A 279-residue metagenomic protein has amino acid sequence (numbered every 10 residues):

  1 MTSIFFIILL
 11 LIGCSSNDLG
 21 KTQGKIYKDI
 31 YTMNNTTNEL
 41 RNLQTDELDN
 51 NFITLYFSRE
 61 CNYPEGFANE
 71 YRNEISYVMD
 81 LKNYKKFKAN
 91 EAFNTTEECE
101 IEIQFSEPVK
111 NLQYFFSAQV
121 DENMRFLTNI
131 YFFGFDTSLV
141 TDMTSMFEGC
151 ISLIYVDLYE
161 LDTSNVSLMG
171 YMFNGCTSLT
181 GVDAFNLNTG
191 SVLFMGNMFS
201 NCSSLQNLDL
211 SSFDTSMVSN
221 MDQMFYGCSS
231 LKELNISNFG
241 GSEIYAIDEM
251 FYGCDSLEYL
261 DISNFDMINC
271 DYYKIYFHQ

Functional and structural regions predicted by a protein language model:
M1-L19: Classical Sec-dependent N-terminal signal peptides that target proteins to the secretory pathway
S3-I4, I8, D214, K232 (+1 more regions): Generic short amphipathic/hydrophobic targeting helices enriched at N-termini, encompassing Sec-type signal peptides
I4, L9, G24, N38-E39 (+6 more regions): Serine/threonine-rich, low-complexity intrinsically disordered segments
C14-L139, Y159-D162, N186, I236-G240 (+1 more regions): N-terminal capping/linker segments that flank leucine-rich repeat
N111-N123, T141-S152, S167-S178, L193-S204 (+3 more regions): Core hydrophobic positions of leucine-rich repeats
N123-Y131, L153-Y155, T180-G181, L205-N207: Extracellular-facing binding/remodeling surfaces
S138-V140, S164, G190, S216 (+1 more regions): Short glycine-/Asp-/Thr-/Trp-enriched loop segments that recur within the blades of beta-propeller repeat domains
